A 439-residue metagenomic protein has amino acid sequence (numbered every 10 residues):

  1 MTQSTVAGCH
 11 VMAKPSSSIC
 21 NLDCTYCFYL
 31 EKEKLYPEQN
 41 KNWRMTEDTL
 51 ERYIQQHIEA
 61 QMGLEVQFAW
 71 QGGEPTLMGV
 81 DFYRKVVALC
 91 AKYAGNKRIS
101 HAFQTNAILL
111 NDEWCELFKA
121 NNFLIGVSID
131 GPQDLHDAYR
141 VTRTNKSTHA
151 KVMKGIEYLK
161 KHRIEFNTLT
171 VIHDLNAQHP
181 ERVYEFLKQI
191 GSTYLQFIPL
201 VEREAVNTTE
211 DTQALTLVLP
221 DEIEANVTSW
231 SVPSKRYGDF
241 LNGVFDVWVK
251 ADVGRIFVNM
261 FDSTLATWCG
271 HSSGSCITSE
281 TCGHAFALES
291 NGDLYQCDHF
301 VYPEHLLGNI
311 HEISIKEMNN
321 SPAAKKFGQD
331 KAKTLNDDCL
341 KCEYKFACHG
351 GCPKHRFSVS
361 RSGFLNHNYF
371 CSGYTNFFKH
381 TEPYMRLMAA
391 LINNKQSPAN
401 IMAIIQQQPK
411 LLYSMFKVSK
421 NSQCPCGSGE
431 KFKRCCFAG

Functional and structural regions predicted by a protein language model:
M1-K14, Q406-M415: N-terminal [4Fe-4S]-dependent radical SAM core
V6-D48, C436-G439: Canonical Radical SAM [4Fe-4S] cluster-binding loop centered on the CxxxCxxC motif and its immediate flanking residues
I19-L30, Q296-H299, N336-K354, P425-F437: Local cysteine-cluster metal-coordination motifs and their immediate loop/turn environment, predominantly Fe-S cluster
T49-Q71, F327, N366-L412: Short Fe-S-cluster ligation motifs
L50-A69, M78-P220, N226, C435: Radical SAM/AdoMet-radical enzyme domain recognition
S231-W268, H299-E343: C-terminal accessory region of radical SAM enzymes
S279-C282: Short, small/polar residue-rich loop motifs at catalytic or cofactor-binding pockets
Q396-G439: Acidic/negatively charged segments and metal-coordination signatures
